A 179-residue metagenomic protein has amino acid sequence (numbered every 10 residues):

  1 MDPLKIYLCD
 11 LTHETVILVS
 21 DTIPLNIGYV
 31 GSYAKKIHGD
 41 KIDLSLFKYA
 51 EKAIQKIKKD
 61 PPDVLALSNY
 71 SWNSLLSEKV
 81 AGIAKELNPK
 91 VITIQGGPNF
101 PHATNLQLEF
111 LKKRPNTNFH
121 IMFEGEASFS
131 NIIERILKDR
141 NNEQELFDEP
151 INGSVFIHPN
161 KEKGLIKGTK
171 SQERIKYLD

Functional and structural regions predicted by a protein language model:
D2-K5, G164-I166: A generic secondary-structure signal marking the coil-to-beta-strand transition
P3-I17, V64: Nucleotide-activated donor-dependent transferases that construct or modify glycoconjugates
T15-I27: Glycine- and acidic-residue-enriched helix-capping/strand-helix junction motifs
Y33, I37, K41-I175: Glycine-rich beta-alpha loop elements in corrinoid/cobalamin-binding modules across cobalamin-dependent enzymes
